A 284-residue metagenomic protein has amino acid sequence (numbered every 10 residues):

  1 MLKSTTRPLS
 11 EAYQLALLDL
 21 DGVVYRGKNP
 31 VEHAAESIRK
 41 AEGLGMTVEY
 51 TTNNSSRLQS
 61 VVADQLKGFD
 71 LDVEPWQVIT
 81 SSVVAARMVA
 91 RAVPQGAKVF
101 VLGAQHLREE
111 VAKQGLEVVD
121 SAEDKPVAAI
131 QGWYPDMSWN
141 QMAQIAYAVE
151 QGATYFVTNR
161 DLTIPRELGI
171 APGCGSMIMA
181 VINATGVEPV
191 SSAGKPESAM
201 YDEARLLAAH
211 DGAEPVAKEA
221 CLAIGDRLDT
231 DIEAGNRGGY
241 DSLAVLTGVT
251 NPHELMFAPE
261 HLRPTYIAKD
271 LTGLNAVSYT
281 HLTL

Functional and structural regions predicted by a protein language model:
M1-L15: Positively charged, low-complexity intrinsically disordered leader regions
T5-P8, L116-V127: Short acidic low-complexity segments
A12-G27: Asp-based phosphoryl-transfer active-site loop
L17-L18, N29, I38-Q65, V78 (+2 more regions): Substrate-recognition element of Asp-dependent hydrolases with the DxDx(T/V) motif
L44-S121: Active-site phosphate-binding/coordination module
S192-D231: Conserved Lys-Pro-Asp/Glu-containing loop-to-beta segment of HAD-superfamily phosphomonoesterases, centered on
I224-F257: Acidic, Mg2+-coordinating phosphoryl-transfer loop and its flanking beta/alpha structural elements, shared across
T280-L284: Conserved small/polar residues in nucleotide/adenosyl-binding loops
